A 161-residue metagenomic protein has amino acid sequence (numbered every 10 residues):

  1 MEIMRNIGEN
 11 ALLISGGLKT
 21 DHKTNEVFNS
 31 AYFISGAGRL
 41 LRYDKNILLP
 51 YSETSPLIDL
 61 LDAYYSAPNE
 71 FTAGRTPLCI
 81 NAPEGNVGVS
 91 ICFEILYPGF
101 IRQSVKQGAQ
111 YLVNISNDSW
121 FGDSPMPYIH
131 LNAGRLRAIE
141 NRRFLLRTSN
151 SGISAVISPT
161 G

Functional and structural regions predicted by a protein language model:
M1-T160: Enzyme catalytic cores with a strong preference for nitrogen-chemistry domains
